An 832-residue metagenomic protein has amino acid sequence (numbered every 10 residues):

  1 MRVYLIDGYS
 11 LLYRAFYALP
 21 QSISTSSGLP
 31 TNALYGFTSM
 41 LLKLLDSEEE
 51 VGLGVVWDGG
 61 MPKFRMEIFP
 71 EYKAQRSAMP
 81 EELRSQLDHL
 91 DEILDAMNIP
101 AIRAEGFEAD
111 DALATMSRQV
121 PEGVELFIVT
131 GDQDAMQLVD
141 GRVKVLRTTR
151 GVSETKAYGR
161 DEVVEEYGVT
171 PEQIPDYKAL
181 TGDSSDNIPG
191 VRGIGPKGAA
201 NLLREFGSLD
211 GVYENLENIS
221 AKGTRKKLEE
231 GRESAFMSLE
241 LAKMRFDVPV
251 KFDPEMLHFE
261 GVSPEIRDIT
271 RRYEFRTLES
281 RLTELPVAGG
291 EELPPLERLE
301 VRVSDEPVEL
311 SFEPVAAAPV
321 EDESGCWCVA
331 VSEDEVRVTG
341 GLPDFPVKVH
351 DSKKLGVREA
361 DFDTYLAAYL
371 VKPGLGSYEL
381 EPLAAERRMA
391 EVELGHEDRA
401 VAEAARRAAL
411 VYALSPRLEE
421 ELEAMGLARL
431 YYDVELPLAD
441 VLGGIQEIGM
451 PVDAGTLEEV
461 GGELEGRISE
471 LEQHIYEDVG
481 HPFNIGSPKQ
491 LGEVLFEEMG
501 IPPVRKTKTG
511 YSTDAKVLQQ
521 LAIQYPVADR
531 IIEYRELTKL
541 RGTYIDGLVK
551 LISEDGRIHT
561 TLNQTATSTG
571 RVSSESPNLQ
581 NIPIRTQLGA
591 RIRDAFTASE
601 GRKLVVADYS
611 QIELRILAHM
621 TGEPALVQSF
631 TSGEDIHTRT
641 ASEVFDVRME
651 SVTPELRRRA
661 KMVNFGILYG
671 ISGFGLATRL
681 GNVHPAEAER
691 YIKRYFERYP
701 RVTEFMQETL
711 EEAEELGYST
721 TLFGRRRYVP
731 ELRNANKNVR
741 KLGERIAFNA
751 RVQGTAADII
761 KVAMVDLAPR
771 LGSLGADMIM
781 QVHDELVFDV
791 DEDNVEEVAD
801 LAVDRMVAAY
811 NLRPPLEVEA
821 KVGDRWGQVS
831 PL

Functional and structural regions predicted by a protein language model:
M1-V129, Q133-R160, S234-K251: Noncatalytic, basic helical substrate-engagement surface that gates or grips nucleic-acid strands
R2-G8, R14-G54, F69-E82, D91-L94 (+3 more regions): Conserved RNase H-like, two-metal-ion catalytic cores of nucleic-acid enzymes
E49-G54, I99, D140-K144, T155-L296 (+6 more regions): Non-catalytic nucleic-acid-binding/docking modules located in mid-to-C-terminal regions of nucleic-acid enzymes
S153-E154, R160-K178, S184-S185, G325-A424 (+3 more regions): Active-site-proximal helix-loop-helix substrate-binding element of RNase H-like nuclease domains
K227-G341, H350, E397-A400, A404-Q587 (+6 more regions): Conserved "right-hand" nucleotidyltransferase catalytic core of DNA-directed polymerases
Y365-L394, A405, L410-V411, Q564-M649: Function-dense linear segments that define catalytic or interfacial modules in macromolecule-processing proteins
E447, H559-T560, Q564-T567, S642-L774 (+2 more regions): Conserved catalytic core of nucleic-acid polymerases
G466-Q473, E477-D529, E697-R745, N749 (+1 more regions): C-terminal polymerase-core module
